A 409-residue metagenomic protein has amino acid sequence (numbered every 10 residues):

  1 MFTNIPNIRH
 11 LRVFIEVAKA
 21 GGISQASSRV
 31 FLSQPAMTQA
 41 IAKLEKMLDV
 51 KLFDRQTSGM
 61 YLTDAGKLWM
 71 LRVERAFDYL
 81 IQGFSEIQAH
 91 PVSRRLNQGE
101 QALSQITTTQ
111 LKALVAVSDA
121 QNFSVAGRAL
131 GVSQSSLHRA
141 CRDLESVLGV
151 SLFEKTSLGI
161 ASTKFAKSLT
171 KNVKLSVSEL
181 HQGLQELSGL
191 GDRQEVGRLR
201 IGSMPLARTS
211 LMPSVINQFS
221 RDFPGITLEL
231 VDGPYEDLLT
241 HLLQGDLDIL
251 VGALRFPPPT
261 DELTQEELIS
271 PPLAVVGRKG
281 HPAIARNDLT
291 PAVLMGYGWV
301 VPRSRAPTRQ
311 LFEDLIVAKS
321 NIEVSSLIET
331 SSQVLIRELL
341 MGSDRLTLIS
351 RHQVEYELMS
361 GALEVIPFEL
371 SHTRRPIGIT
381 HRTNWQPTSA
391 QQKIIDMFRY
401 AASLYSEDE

Functional and structural regions predicted by a protein language model:
V17-F31, V117-A129: Short helix-boundary/capping micro-motifs
E45-L62, E145-S162: A short LG(V/I)-centered, amphipathic sequence patch enriched for acidic residue(s) preceding the LG motif
G59-M60, L80-I106, L158-I160, S178-R200 (+1 more regions): Short helix-loop hinge/linker segments at domain boundaries
Q105, E236-L273, G277, E364: Short beta-strand-centered segments that line the small-molecule binding cleft or hinge of alpha/beta clamshell
A120, V125-S135, R139-R142, V196-R255: Central regulatory/effector-binding core of bacterial HTH transcription factors
L206, A283-I284, Y297-K319, P387-Q391 (+2 more regions): Secondary-structure junction motif
P234, L243-L247, A253, R305 (+2 more regions): Hydrophobic hinge/microswitch elements
E364-E407: A late-sequence structural motif
